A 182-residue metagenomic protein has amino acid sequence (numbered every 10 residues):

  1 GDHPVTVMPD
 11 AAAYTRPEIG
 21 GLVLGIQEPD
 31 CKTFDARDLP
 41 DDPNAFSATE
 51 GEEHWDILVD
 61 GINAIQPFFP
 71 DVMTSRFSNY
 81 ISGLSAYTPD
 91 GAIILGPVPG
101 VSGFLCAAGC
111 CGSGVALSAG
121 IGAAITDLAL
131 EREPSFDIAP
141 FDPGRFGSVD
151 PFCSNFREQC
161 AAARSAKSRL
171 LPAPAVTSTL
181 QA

Functional and structural regions predicted by a protein language model:
G1-G103: Active-site lid/adjacent beta-loop-alpha segment flanking the redox-cofactor pocket in flavoenzymes
V98-A182: C-terminal lid/capping helical subdomain adjacent to the catalytic/cofactor pocket in oxidative enzymes
